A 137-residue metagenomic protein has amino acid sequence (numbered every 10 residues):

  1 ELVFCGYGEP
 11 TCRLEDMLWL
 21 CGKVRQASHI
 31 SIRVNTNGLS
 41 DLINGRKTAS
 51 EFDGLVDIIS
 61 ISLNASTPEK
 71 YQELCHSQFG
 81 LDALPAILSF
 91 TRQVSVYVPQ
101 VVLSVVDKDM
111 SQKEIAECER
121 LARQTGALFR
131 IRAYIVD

Functional and structural regions predicted by a protein language model:
E1-Y7: Short Fe-S-cluster ligation motifs
Y7-D137: Conserved AdoMet/S-adenosylmethionine-binding subsite of the radical SAM
